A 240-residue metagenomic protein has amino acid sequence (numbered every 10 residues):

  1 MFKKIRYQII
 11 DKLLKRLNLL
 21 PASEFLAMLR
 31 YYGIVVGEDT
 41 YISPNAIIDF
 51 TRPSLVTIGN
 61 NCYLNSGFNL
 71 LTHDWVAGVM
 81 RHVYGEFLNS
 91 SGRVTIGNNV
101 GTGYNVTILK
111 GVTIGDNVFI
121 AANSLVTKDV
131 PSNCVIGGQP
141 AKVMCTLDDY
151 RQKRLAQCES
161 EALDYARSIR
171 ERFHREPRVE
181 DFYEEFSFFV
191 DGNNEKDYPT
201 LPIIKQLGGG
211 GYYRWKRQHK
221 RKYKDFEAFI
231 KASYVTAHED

Functional and structural regions predicted by a protein language model:
M1-F25, L29-Y32, A141-D240: Terminal amphipathic alpha-helical/low-complexity segments used for targeting or macromolecular assembly
F25-A27, I34, Y41-I114, P140 (+2 more regions): Flexible, glycine/small-residue-enriched loop-and-beta-strand segment within the central core of proteins
T102, I120-A121, I136-G137: Short, well-structured beta-strand-loop connectors
D116-V118, P131-N133: Conserved catalytic segment of ABC-fold P-loop ATPases
I120-K128: Short, electropositive alpha-helical surface patch
K128, G137, V143: HATPase_c (GHKL) ATP-binding subdomain of two-component histidine kinases
S132, G137, D149: Catalytic binding pocket for nucleotide-activated donors in carbohydrate/polymer assembly enzymes
